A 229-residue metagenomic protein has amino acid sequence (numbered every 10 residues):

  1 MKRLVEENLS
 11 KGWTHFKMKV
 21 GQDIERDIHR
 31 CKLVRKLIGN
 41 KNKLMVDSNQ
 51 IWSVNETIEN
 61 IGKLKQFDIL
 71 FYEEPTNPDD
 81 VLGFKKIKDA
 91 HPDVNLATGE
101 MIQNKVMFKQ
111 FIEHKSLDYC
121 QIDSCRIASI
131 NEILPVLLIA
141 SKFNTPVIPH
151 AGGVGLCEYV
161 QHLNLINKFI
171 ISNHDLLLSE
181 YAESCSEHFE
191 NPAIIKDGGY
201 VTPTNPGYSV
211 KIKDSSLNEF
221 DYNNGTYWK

Functional and structural regions predicted by a protein language model:
M1-K86, H91: Metal-dependent enolase-superfamily TIM-barrel catalytic cores that perform enediolate-based chemistry
Q22, E100, Y208-V210: Gly/Ser/Thr-rich helix-start
E25, Q103, T202, K211-K213: Short, electropositive, low-hydrophobicity segments enriched in small/polar residues
G62, D68, D79-P206: Shared catalytic-loop signature of beta/alpha-barrel
G207-K229: Extended hydrophobic packing segments that form well-structured cores
